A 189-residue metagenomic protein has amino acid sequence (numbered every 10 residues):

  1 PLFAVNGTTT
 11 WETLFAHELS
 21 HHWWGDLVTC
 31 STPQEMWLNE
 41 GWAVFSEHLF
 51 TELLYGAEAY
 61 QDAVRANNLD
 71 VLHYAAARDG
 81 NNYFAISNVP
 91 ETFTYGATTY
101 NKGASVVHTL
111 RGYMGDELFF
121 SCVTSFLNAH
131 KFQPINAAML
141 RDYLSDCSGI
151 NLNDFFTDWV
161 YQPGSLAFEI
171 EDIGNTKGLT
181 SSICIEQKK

Functional and structural regions predicted by a protein language model:
P1-K188: Hydrophobic alpha-helical and helix-loop surface patches within well-folded domains that function as non-catalytic
